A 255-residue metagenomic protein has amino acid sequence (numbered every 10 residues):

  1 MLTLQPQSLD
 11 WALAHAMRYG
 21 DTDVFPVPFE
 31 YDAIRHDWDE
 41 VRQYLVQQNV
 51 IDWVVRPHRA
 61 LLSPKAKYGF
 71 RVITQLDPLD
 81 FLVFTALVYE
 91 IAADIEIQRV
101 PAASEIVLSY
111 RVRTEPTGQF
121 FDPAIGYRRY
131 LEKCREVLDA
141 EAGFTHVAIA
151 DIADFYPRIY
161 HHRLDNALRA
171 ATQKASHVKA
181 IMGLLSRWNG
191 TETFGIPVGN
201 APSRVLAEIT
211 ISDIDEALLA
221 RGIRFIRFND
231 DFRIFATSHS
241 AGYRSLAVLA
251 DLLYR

Functional and structural regions predicted by a protein language model:
M1-P64: Non-catalytic, polymerase-adjacent accessory regions of viral genome-replication enzymes
D23-V27, R56-T85, A102-D122, R187-E208: Short, conserved non-catalytic motifs in the polymerase core
N49, P57-L61, F70-L76, L131-A140 (+1 more regions): Catalytic micro-motifs at enzyme active sites that drive phosphoryl/nucleotidyl and oxygen chemistry
V54-R59, Q98-V100, S176-A180: Short, flexible active-site-proximal loops enriched in glycine and acidic residues
F84, V88-V147: Active-site-proximal segment of RNA-dependent polymerases
E90, D94, A171, L252: Phosphate/oxyanion-binding loops and surfaces in catalytic or ligand/nucleic-acid-binding neighborhoods
F121-N229, R233-D251: Conserved polymerase palm-domain catalytic core
